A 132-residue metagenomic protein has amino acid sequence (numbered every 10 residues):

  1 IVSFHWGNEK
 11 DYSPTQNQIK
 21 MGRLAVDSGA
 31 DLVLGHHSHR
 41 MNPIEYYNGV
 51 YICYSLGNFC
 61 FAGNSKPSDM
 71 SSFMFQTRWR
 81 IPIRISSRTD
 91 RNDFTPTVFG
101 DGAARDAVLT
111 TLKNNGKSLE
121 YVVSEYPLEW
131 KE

Functional and structural regions predicted by a protein language model:
I1, Y54, T77: Conserved, mostly hydrophobic/aromatic
I1-S13: Short acidic, glycine-rich surface-loop motifs adjacent to enzyme active sites
V2, I19, V26, V33 (+4 more regions): Extended aliphatic helical segments
W6-E9, H39, G57-F59, T95-T97: Active-site beta-loop-alpha junctions enriched in small/polar residues
T15-F73: Conserved beta-sheet core of the metallophosphoesterase superfamily
S68-E132: A short C-terminal boundary segment appended to hydrolase-like catalytic domains
